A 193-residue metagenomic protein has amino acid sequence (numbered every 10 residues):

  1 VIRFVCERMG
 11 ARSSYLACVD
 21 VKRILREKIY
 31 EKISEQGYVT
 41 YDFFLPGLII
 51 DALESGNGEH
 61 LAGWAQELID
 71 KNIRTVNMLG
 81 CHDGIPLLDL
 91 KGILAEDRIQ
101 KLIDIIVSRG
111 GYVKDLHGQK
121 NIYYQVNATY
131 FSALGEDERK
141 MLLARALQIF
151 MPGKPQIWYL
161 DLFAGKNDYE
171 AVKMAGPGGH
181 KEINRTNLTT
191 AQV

Functional and structural regions predicted by a protein language model:
V1-V193: Active-site and adjacent substrate-binding regions of carbohydrate-active enzymes
